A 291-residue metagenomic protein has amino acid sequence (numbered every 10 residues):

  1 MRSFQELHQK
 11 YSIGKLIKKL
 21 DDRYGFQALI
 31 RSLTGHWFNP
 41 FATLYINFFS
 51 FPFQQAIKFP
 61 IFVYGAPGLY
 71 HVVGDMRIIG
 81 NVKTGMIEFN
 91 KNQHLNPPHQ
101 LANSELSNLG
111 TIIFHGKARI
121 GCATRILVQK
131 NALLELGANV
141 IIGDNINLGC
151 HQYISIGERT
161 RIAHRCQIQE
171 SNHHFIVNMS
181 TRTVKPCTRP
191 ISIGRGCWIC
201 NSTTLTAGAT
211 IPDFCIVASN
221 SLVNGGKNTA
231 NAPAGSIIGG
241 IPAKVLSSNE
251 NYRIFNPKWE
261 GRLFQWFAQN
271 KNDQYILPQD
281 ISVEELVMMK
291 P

Functional and structural regions predicted by a protein language model:
M1-Q169, I191-G196, T203, D213 (+2 more regions): Domain-scale signature associated with acetyltransferase and cell-envelope carbohydrate enzymes
A163-C166, T183-P186, N220-S221, G261: Short amphipathic alpha-helical patches
I168-T206: A contiguous binding-surface segment within folded domains or other stable secondary-structure elements
H174, S221-L222, N228: Flexible glycine-rich beta->alpha loop in the catalytic core of nucleotide-sugar glycosyltransferases
T183, N228-T229: Short secondary-structure boundary/capping segments
W198, T206, L222-N224, A243-K244: Short Gly/Pro-enriched loop/turn and capping motifs at secondary-structure junctions
A209, G226-K227: Short beta-to-alpha loop/turn elements within the nucleotide-binding domains of ABC transporters
